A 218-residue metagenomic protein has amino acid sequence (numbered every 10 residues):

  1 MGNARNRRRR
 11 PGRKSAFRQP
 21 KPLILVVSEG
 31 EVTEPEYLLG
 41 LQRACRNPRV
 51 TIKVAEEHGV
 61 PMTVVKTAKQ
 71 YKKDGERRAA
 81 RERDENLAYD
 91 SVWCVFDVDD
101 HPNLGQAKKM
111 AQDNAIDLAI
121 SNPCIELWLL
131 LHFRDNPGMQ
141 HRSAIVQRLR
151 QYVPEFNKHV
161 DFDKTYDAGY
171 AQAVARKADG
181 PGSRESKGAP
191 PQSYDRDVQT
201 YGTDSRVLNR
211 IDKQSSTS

Functional and structural regions predicted by a protein language model:
M1-A4, R8-L25, P35, L39-E56 (+3 more regions): C-terminal accessory helical subdomains adjacent to catalytic cores in phosphodiester- and nucleotide-handling enzymes
P48-Q70: Acidic/glycine-enriched edge-of-secondary-structure segments
K69-R77: Generic short alpha-helical segment signal, independent of protein family or function, capturing local helix propensity
